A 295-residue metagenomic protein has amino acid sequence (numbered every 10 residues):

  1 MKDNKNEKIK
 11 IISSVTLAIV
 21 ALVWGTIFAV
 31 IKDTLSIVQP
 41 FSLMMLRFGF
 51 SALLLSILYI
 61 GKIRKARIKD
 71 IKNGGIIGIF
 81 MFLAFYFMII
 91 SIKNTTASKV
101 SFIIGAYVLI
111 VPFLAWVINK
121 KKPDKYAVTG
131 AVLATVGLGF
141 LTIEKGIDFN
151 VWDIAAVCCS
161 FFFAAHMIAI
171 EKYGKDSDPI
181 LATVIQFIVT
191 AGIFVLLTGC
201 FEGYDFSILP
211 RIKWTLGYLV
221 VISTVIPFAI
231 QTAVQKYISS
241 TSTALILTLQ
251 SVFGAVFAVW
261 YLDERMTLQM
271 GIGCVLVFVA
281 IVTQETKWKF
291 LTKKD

Functional and structural regions predicted by a protein language model:
M1-S42, I79, I147-K172, G192 (+1 more regions): Glycine-/small-residue-enriched transmembrane alpha-helix faces in small-molecule transporters and effluxers
K2-D3, F48, I212, T248-D295: C-terminal-most transmembrane helix of multi-pass membrane proteins
I11-T16, S42-I57, Y126-L133, V151-A155 (+2 more regions): Hydrophobic alpha-helical transmembrane segments of multi-pass integral membrane proteins, especially transporters
T26, V30-D33, I37, F50-R67 (+4 more regions): Membrane-interface helix-cap regions at the ends of transmembrane helices in multi-pass membrane proteins
I27-F28, S56-I104, F140, V220-I238: Specific transmembrane alpha-helical segments of multi-pass solute transporters/efflux pumps, especially DMT/EamA
M44-L46, V100-A106, I170-A191, V220 (+1 more regions): Helix-helix packing/entry segments at the starts of transmembrane helices
L54-I63, M88, Y107-T129, V252-I272: C-terminal transmembrane-helix exit sites in multi-pass transporters
L55, I77, M81, P123-I143 (+3 more regions): Hydrophobic transmembrane alpha-helices of multi-pass small-molecule transport proteins
